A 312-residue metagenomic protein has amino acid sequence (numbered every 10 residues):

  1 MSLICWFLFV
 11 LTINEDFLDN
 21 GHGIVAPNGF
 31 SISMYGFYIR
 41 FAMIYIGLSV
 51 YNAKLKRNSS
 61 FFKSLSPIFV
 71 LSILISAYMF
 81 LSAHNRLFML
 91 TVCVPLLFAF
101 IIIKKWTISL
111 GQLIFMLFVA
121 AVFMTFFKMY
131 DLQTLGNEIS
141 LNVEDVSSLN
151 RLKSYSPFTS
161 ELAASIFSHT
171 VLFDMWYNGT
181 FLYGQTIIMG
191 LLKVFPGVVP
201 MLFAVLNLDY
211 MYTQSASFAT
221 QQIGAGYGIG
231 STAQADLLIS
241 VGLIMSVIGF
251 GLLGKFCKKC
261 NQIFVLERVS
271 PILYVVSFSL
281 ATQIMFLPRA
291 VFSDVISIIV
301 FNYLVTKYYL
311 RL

Functional and structural regions predicted by a protein language model:
M1-I108, Q112, L117-E138, A216-T220: Membrane-embedded catalytic interface detector for glycan/lipid assembly enzymes
G21-I24, N28, F126-G249, L253: Small-residue-enriched transmembrane helix-hairpin modules in multi-pass membrane proteins
S31, Y35, F62-V70, R86 (+7 more regions): Structural motif marking the loop-to-transmembrane transition
N52-K54, K105, F195, V199 (+2 more regions): Hydrophobic, Leu/Ile/Phe/Ala-enriched alpha-helical segments that form helix-helix packing faces
F62-L65, L113, L135, L152 (+3 more regions): Extended hydrophobic/Leu-rich segments
L81, A225-L312: Hydrophobic alpha-helical segments
